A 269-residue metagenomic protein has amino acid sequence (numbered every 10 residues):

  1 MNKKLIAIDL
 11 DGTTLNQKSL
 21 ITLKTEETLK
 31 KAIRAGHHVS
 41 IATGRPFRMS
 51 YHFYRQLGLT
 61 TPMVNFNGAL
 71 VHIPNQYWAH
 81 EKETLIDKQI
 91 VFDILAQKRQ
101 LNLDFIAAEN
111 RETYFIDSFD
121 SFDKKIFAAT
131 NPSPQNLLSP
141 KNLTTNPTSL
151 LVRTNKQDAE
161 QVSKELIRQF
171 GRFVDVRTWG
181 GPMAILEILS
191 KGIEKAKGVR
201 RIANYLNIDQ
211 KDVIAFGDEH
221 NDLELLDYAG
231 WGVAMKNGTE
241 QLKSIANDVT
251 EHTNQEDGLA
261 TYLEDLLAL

Functional and structural regions predicted by a protein language model:
M1-L5, T22, E187-L269: Mg2+-dependent phosphoryl-transfer enzymes with acidic/Ser/Thr/Gly-rich catalytic loops
K4-K18: Asp-based phosphoryl-transfer active-site loop
D9, T43, D218: Active-site glycine-centered loops adjacent to acidic/histidine catalytic or metal-binding residues that shape
L20-F122: Active-site phosphate-binding/coordination module
G36-S40, T60-T61, T148-S149, K211-D212 (+2 more regions): Short active-site oxyanion
L57-L59, F66-N67, Q169-R172, Y228-A229 (+1 more regions): Short, structured coil segments at secondary-structure junctions
T60-F66, K82, F127, G232-K236 (+1 more regions): Short hydrophobic/aromatic-enriched beta-strand-loop microsegments
L101-F216, H220: Conserved acidic, metal-coordinating active-site core of Asp-based, Mg2+-dependent phosphoryl-transfer enzymes
